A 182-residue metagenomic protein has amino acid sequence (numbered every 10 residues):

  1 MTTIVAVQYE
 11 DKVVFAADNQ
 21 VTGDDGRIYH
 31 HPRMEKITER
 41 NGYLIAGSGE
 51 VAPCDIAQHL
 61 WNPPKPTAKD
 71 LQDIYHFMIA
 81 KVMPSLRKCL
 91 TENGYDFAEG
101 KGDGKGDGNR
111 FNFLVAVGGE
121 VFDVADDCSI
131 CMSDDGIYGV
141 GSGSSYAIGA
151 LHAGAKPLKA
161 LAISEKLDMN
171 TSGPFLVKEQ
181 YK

Functional and structural regions predicted by a protein language model:
M1-G100, M132-K159, K178-K182: Conserved short S/T/G-enriched processing/targeting/catalytic segments and their helical context
G23, S164-E165: Small/polar glycine-rich anion-binding or flexible loop at a beta-alpha turn
T38, G106-G108: A generic structural signal for short, non-catalytic loop/turn and secondary-structure boundary residues
K101-K105: Compositionally biased, intrinsically disordered low-complexity segments enriched for polar/charged residues
G108-I137: Long, charge-patterned amphipathic alpha-helical coiled-coil/hairpin "stalk" segments used as oligomerization
L158-A162, M169: Small-residue (G/A/S/T)-rich helix-start motifs and N-terminal tracts that mark the onset
L167-K182: Charged C-terminal helix
